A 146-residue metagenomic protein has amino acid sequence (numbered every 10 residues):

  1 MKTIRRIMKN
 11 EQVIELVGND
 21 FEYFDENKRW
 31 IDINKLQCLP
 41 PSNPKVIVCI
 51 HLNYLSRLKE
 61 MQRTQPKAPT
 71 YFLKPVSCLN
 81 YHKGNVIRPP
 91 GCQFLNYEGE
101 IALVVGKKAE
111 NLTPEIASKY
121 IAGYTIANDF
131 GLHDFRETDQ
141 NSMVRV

Functional and structural regions predicted by a protein language model:
M1-P69, V76, N141: N-terminal non-catalytic cap/leader segment that marks the start of a structured domain
P44-V146: Glycine-enriched loop-and-adjacent helix/strand subsegments that border the catalytic/binding cleft of enzyme cores
